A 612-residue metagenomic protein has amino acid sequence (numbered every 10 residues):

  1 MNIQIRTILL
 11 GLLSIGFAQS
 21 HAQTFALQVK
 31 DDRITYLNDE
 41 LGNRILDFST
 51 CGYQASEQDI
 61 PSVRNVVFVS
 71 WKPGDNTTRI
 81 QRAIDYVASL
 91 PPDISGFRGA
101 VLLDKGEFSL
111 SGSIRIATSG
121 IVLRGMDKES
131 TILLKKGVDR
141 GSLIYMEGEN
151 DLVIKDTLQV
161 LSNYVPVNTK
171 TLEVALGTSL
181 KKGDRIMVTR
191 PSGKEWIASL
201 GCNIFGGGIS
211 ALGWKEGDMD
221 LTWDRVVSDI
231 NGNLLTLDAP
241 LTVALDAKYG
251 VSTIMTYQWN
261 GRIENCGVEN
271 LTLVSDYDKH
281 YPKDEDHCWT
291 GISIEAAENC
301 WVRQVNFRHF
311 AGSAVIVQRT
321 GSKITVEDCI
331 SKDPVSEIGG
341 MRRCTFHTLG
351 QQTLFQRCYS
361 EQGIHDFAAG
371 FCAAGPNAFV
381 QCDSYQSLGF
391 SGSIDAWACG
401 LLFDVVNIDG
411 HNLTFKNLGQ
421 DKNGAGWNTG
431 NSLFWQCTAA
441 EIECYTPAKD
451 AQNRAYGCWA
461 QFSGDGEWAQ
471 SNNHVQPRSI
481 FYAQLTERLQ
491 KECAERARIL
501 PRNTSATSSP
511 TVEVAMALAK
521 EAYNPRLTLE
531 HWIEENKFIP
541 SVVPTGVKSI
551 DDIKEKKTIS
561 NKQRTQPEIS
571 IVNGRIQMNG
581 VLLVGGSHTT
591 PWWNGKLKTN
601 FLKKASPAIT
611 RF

Functional and structural regions predicted by a protein language model:
T7, H21-Y281, A455-P567, N573-R575: Extracellular "leader-to-stem" segments immediately downstream of a signal peptide or signal-anchor in secreted/lumenal
T7-G16: Bacterial N-terminal signal peptides
L102, S109, R115, R124 (+13 more regions): Extracellular beta-strand solenoid repeats
S113-A117, S130-G148, E173, T256-G261 (+8 more regions): Glycine-rich beta-solenoid repeat tracts in large extracellular/virion proteins
G120, E129, E264-S275, E298-H309 (+5 more regions): Right-handed parallel beta-helix
D184, S192-D224, S228-D229, E269-L354 (+1 more regions): Right-handed parallel beta-helix
A398-N407, K422-A483: C-terminal, active-site-flanking charged/polar segments
T545-I609: Glycan-recognition and processing domains
